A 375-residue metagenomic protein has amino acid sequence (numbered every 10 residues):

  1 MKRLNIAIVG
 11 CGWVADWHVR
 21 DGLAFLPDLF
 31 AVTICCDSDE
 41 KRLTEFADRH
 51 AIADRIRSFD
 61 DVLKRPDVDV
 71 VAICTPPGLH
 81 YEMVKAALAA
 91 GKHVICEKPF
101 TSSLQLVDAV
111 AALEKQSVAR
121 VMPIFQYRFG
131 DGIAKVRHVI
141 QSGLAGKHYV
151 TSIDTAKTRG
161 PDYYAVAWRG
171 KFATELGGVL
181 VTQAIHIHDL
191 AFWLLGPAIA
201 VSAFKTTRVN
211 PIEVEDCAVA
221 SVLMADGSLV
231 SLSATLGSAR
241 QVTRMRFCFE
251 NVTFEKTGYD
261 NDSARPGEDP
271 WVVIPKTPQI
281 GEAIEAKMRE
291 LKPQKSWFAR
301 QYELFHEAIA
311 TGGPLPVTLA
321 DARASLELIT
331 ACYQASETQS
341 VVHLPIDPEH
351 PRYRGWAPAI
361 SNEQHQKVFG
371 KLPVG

Functional and structural regions predicted by a protein language model:
M1-H50, P373: N-terminal Rossmann-like dinucleotide-binding module
A15, C96, V121-P123, L232 (+1 more regions): Hydrophobic residues in well-ordered beta-strands that form the structural core
I52-F59: Conserved SAM-binding strand-loop segment of SAM-dependent methyltransferases
V70, P76-P77, Y81-R128, G143: Beta-strand-loop-alpha-helix segment that lines the small-molecule cofactor/substrate pocket of alpha/beta enzymes
Y127-P211, Q339: Predominantly a Rossmann-like dinucleotide-binding segment in NAD(P)-dependent oxidoreductases
I185, S233-Q241: Glycine-rich phosphate/pyrophosphate-binding beta-alpha loops
A220-G227, F247-F249: Active-site beta-strand termini and strand-to-loop segments that position acidic
R246-A320, V342, D347-G375: C-terminal glycine/acidic-rich active-site capping loop/insertion
